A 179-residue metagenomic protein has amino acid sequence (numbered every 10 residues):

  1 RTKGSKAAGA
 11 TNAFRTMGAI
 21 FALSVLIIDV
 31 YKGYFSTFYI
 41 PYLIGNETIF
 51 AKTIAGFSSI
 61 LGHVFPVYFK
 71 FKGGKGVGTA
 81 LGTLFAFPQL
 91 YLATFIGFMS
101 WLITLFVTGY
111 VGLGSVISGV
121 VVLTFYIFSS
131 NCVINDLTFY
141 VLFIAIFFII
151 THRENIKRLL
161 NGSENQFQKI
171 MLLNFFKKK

Functional and structural regions predicted by a protein language model:
R1-A10, Y68-L81, Y110-S118: Short, non-helical or kinked segments that cap or interrupt transmembrane helices
R1-F21, K157-K179: Cytosolic, membrane-interface loops and tails of multi-pass inner-membrane proteins
F14-M17, I40-I44, S58, V77-T108 (+1 more regions): Interfacial segments of multi-pass membrane proteins
A19-Y42, K52-V64, G76-G78: Alpha-helical membrane segments and adjacent membrane-interface helices in multi-pass membrane proteins
L23, K52-F57, Y91-M99, V116-I117 (+1 more regions): Hydrophobic alpha-helical transmembrane segments
S24, I60-F71, T104-G112: Transmembrane alpha-helix interface/packing and boundary motifs in multi-pass membrane proteins, characterized by
Y34, F38, Y42-L43, F65-Y68 (+4 more regions): Structural signature of transmembrane alpha-helix termini at the membrane-water interface
